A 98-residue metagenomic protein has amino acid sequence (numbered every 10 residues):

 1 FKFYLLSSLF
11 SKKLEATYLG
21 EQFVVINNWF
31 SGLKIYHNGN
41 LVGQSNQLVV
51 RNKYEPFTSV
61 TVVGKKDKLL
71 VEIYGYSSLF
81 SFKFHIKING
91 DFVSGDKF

Functional and structural regions predicted by a protein language model:
F1-F98: Cysteine-centric segments in proteins
